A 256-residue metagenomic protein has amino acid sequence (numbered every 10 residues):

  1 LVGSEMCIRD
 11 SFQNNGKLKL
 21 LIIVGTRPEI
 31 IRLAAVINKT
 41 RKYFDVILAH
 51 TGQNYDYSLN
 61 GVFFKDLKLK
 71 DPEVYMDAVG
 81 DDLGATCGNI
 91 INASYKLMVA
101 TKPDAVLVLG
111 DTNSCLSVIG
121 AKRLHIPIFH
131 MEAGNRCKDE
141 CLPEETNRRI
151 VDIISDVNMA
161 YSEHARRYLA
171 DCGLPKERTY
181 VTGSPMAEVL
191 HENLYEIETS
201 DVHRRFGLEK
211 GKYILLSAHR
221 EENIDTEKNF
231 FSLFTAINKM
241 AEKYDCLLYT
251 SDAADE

Functional and structural regions predicted by a protein language model:
L1-D10, Y249-E256: Conserved small/polar residues in nucleotide/adenosyl-binding loops
R9-Q53: N-terminal subdomain of nucleotide-sugar transferases
L21-V24, E29-V36, F63, Y75-P175: Active-site and donor-binding regions of nucleotide-sugar-utilizing enzymes
I22, L48-H50, V108, H130 (+3 more regions): Structural beta-sheet core signal
I31, E222-N238: A conserved mid-protein helix/loop that constitutes part of the nucleotide-sugar donor-binding site
D45, F234-S251: A conserved nucleotide-sugar
Q53-S58, D77, I154-N229: A nucleotide-sugar donor-handling region in carbohydrate enzymes
Y55-L69: N-terminal beta-loop-helix "entrance" segment that forms/cooperates in small-molecule cofactor or anionic ligand
